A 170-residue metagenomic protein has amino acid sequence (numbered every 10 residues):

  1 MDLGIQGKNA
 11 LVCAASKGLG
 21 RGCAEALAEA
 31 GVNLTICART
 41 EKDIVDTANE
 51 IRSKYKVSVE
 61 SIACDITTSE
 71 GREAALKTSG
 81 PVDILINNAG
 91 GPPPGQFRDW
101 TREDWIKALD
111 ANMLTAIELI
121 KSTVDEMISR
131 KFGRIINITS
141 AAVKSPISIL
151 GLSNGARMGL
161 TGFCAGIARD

Functional and structural regions predicted by a protein language model:
N9, S16-G18: Conserved glycine-rich cofactor-binding loop
V32-D46: Conserved glycine-rich Rossmann-like NAD(P)H-binding loop of the short-chain dehydrogenase/reductase
N88-P93: Conserved NAD(P)H cofactor-binding loop of Rossmann-fold oxidoreductase domains
Q96-R98, D104-L109: Substrate-binding pocket helix/loop in short-chain dehydrogenase/reductase
I120-K121, A165: A short, exposed helix-loop element centered on a Lys and neighboring polar residues
D125, R169-D170: Alpha-helical segment proximal to the catalytic Tyr-Lys
I136-G159, C164-R169: Catalytic loop of short-chain dehydrogenase/reductase
